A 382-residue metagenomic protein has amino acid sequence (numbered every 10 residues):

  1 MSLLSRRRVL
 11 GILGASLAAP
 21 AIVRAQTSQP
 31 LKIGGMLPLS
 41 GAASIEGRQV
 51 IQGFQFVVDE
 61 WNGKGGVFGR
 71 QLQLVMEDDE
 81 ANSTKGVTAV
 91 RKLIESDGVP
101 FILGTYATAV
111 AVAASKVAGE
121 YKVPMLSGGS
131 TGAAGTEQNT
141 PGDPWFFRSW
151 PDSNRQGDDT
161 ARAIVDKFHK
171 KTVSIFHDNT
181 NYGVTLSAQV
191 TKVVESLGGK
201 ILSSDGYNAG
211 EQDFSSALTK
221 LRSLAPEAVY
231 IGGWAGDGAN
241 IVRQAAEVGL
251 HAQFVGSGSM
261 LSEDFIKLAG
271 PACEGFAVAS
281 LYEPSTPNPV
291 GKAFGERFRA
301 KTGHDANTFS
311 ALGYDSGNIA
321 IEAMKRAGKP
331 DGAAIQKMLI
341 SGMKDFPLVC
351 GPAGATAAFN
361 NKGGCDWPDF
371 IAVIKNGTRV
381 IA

Functional and structural regions predicted by a protein language model:
S2-L13, A25-A382: Extracytosolic ligand-binding ectodomains
G14-A18: Hydrophobic helical h-region of N-terminal Sec-dependent signal peptides in bacterial secretory/periplasmic proteins
A19-R24: C-terminal segment of classical bacterial N-terminal signal peptides
